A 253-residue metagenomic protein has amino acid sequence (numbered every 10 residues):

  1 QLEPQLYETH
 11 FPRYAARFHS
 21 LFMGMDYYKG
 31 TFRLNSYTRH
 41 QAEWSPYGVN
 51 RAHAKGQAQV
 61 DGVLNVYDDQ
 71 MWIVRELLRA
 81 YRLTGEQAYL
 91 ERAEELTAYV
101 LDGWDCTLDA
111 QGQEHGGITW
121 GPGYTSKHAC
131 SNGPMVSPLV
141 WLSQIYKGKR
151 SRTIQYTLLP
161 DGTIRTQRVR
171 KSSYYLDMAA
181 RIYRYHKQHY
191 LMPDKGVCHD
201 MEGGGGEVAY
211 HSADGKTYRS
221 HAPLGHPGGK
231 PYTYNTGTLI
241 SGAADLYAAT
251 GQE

Functional and structural regions predicted by a protein language model:
Q1-E253: Glycan-recognition and catalytic cores of secretory/periplasmic carbohydrate-active enzymes
